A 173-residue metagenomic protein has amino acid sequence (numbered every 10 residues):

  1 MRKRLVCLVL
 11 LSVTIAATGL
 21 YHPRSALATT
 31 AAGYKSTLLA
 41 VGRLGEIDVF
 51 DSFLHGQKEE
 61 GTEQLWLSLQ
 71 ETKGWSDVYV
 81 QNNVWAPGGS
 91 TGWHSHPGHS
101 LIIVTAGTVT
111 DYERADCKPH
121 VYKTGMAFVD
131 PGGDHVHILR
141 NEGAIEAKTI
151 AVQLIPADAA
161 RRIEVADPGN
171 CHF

Functional and structural regions predicted by a protein language model:
R4-L8, T18-D77, V121, V165-F173: A short, N-terminal "cap"/entry segment at the start of jelly-roll beta-barrel domains of the cupin/DSBH fold
T72-W75, G88-L101: A short beta-loop-beta micro-motif enriched in histidine and acidic residues
W75-V80, D134, A144-A147: Extracytoplasmic
W85, A115-D134: Short acidic-glycine-tyrosine-enriched beta hairpin
W93, D111-Y112, D130, V136-G143: Short beta-strand His + acidic residue motifs that chelate non-heme Fe in jelly-roll/DSBH and cupin folds
H96-C117, T124-M126: Glycine- and acidic-residue-biased ligand/ion/polar-headgroup-sensing regions
I138, A160-G169: Extracellular jelly-roll beta-sandwich "head" domains, especially the C-terminal globular C1q domain
A144-A160: A short hydrophobic beta-strand segment most commonly corresponding to one strand of the jelly-roll/cupin
